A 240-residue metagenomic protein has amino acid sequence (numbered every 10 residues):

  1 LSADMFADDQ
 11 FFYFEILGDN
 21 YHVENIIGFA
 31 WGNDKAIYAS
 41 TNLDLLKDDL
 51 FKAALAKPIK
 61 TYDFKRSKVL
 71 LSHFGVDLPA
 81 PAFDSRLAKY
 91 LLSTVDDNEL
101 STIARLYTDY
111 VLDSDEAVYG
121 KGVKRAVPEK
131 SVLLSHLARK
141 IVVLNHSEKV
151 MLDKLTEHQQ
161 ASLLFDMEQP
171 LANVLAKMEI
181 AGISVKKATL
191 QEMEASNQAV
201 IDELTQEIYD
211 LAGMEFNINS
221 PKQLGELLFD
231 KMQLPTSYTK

Functional and structural regions predicted by a protein language model:
L1-S40, L55, I59-Y62, V95 (+2 more regions): Conserved "right-hand" nucleotidyltransferase catalytic core of DNA-directed polymerases
N20, D44, S67-K68: Short acidic, S/G/P-rich loop/turn micro-motifs used as interaction or catalytic elements
L43-K57: Short, basic/hydrophobic alpha-helical segments
L46-D49, P81, D153-K154, V185: A short alpha-helix capping/helix-coil boundary motif
K47, A82-V142: Short alpha-helix plus adjacent loop in nuclease-associated cores
A56, L78-P79: A generic structural signal for alpha->beta connector loops
K60-Y62, P81-D84, S114, I218: General beta-strand structural signal in soluble alpha/beta enzymes
F64-V76, R86-D96, A104-Y107, E226-M232: Short active-site loop/helix that positions an aromatic residue
